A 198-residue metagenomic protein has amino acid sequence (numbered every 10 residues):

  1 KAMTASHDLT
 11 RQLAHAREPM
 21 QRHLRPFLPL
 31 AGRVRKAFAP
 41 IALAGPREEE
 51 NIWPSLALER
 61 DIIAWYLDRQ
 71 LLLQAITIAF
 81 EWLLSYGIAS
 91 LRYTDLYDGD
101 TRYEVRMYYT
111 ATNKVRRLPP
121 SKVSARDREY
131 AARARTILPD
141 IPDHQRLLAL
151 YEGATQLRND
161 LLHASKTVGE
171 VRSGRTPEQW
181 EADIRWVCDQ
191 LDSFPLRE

Functional and structural regions predicted by a protein language model:
K1-E198: Long, low-complexity, Lys/Arg-enriched
